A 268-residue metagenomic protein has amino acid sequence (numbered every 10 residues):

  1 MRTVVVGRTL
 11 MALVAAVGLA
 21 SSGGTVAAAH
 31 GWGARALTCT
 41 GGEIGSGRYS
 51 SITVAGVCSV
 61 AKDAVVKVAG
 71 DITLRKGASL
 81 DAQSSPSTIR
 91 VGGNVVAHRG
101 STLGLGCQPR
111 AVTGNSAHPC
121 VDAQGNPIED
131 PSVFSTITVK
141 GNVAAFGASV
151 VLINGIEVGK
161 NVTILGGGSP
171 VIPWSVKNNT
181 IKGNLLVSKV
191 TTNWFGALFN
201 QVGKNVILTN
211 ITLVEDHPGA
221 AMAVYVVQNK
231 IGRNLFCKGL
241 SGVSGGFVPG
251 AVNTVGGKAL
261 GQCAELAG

Functional and structural regions predicted by a protein language model:
R2-T40: C-terminal region of N-terminal signal peptides and the immediate post-cleavage residues of exported proteins
H30-D81, A267: N-terminal segments that cap or nucleate solenoid repeat domains
G41-A55, N115-G166, P170: Right-handed parallel beta-helix
A55, A61, A69, R75 (+20 more regions): Feature marks extracellular polysaccharide-active and adherence modules
G56-S59, A64, A78-S79, S87-I89 (+6 more regions): Small-residue (G/S/T/A) turn/hinge positions that recur once per unit in extracellular repeat modules
S101-F134, N161-V176, G196, L208-H217 (+3 more regions): Acidic/polar low-complexity surface segments
G219-G268: Leucine-rich solenoid repeat scaffolds
